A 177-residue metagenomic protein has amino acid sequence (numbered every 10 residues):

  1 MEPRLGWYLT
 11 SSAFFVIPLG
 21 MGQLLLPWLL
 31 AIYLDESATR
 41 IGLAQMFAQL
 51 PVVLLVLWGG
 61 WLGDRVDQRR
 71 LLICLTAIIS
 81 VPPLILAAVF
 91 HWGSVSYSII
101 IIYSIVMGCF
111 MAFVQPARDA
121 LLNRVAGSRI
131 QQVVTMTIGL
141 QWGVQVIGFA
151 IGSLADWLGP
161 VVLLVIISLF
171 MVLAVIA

Functional and structural regions predicted by a protein language model:
E2, L34-D35, R65, S94 (+2 more regions): Helix-loop interface residues and adjacent transmembrane-helix termini in multi-pass membrane transporters, primarily
L5, A38, Q68, Y97 (+1 more regions): Membrane-helix interface/capping residues of multi-pass secondary transporters
W7-Q23, F47-W61, D67-I79, I99-D156: Substrate-agnostic recognition of the 12-TM MFS/MFS-like secondary transporter fold
W28-Y33, A87-W92, V146-I167: Transmembrane alpha-helix termini and helix-breaking/packing motifs in multi-pass membrane transporters
D35-G42: Small-residue hotspots at the loop-to-helix junctions and early N-terminal turns of transmembrane alpha-helices
I41, L71, V133, V162-I167: Alpha-helical transmembrane segments of multi-pass secondary-active solute transporters
A77-S94: C-terminal ends and interior cores of transmembrane alpha-helices in multi-pass membrane transporters/permeases
F110, L169-A177: C-terminal membrane-cytosol helix-exit motif in multi-pass small-molecule transporters
